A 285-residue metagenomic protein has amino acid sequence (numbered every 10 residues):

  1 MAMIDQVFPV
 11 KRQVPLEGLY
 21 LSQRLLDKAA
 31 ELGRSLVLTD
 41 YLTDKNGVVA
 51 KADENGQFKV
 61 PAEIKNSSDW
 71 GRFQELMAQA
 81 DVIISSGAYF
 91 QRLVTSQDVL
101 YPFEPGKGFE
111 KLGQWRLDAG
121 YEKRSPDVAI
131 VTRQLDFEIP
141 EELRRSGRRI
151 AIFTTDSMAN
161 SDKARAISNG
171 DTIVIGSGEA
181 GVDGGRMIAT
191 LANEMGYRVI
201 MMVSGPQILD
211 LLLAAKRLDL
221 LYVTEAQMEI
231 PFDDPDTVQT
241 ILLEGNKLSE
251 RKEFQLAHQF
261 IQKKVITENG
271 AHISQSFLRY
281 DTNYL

Functional and structural regions predicted by a protein language model:
M1-L285: Enzymes that bind and transform nitrogen-containing heteroaromatic metabolites
